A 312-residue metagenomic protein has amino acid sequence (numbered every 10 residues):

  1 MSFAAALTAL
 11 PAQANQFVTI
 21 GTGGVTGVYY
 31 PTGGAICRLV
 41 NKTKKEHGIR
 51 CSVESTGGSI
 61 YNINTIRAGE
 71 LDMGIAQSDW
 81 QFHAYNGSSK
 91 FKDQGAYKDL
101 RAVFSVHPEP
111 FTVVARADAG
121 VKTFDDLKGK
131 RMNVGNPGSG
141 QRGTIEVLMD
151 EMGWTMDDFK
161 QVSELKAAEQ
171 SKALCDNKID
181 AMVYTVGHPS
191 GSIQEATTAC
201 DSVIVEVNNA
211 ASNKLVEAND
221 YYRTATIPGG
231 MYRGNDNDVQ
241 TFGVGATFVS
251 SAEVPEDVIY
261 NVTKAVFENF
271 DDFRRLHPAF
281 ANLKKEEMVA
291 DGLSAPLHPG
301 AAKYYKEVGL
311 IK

Functional and structural regions predicted by a protein language model:
M1-T8: Bacterial N-terminal signal peptides
T8-A14: Sec/Tat signal peptide C-region and signal peptidase I cleavage site
N15-H83: N-terminal (or domain-start) structured segment
F17-T43, I49, S105, E109-D176 (+3 more regions): Bilobed "Venus flytrap"/periplasmic-binding protein-like clamshell domains and structurally analogous long
L71-H107, G187-G191: Acidic, polar ligand-binding/catalytic clefts
S78-W80, S89-K90, A119, M156-V249 (+1 more regions): Pocket-lining segment of extracytoplasmic ligand-binding domains
K130-V147, Y221-N282, E287-A290: Ligand-binding clefts/hinges and TM-proximal coupling segments of bilobed small-molecule sensing domains
E169, D176-N177, V186-I204, K214-E217 (+1 more regions): An extracytoplasmic/periplasmic, membrane-proximal ligand-sensing/linker region
